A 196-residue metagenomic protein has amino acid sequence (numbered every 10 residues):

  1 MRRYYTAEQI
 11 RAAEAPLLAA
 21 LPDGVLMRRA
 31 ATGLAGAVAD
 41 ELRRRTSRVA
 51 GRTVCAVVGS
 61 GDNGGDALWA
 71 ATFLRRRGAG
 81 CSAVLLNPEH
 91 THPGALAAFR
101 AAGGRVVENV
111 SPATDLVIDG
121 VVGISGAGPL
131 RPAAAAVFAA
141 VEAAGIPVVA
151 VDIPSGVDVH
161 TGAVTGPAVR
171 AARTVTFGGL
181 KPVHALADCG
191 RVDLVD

Functional and structural regions predicted by a protein language model:
M1-R52: Positively charged, low-complexity intrinsically disordered leader regions
M1-Y5, R11, T114-D196: YjeF_N-associated NAD(P)HX repair module
I10-A13, L17, V57, S82 (+2 more regions): A near-ubiquitous, low-amplitude feature marking generic local secondary-structure context
A15-A19, T32, G36-R43, G104 (+3 more regions): Generic secondary-structure signature for well-ordered alpha-helical cores
L17, P22, R29, V38-A39 (+7 more regions): Generic alpha-helix signal with a bias toward terminal, lower-confidence helices and secondary-structure junctions
G36-V121, P129-V151: Nucleotide and nucleotide-moiety/phosphate-recognizing core
